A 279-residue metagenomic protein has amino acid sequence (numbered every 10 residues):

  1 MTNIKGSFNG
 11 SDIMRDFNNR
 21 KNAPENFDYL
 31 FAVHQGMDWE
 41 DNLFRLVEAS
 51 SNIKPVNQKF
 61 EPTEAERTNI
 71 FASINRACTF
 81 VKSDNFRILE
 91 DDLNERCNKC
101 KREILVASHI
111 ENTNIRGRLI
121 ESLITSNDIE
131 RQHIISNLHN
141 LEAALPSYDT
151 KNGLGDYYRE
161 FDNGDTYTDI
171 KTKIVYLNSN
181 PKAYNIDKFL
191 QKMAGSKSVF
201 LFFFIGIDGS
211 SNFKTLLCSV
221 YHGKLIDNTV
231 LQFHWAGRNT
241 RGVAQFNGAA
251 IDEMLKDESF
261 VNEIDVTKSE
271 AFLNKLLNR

Functional and structural regions predicted by a protein language model:
T2-L154, F161-T166, T172-R279: Nucleic-acid endonuclease domains
